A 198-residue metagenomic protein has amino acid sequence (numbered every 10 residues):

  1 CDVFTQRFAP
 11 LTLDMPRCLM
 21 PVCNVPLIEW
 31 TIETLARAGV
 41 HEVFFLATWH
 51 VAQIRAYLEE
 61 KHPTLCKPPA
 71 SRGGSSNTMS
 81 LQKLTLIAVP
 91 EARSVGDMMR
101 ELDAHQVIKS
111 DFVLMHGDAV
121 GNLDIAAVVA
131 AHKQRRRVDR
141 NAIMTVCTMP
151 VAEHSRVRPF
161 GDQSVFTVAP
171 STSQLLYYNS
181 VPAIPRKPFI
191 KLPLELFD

Functional and structural regions predicted by a protein language model:
C1-D198: Unchanged
